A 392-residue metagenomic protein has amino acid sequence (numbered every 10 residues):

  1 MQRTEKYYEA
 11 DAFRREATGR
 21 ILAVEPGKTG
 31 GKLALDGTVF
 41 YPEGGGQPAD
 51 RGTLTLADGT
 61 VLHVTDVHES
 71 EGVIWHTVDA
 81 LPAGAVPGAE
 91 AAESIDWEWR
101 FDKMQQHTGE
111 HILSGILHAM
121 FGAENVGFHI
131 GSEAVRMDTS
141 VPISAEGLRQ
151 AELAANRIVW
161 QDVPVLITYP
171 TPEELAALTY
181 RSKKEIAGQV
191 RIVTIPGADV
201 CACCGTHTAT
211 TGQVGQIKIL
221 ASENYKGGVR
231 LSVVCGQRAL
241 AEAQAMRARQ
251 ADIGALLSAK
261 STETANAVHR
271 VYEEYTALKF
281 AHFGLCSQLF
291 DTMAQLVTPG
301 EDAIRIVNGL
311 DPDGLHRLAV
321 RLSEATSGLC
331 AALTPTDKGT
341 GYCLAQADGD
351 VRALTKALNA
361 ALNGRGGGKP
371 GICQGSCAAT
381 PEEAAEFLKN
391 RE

Functional and structural regions predicted by a protein language model:
M1-E392: A glycine- and charged-residue-rich anion-binding loop/surface
